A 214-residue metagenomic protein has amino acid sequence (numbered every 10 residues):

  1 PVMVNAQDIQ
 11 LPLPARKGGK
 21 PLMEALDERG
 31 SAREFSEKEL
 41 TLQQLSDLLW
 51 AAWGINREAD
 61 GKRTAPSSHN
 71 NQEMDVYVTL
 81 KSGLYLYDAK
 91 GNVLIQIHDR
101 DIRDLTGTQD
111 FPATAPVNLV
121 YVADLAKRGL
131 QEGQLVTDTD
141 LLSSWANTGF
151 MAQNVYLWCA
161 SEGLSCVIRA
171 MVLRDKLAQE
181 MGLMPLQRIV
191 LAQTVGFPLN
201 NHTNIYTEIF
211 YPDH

Functional and structural regions predicted by a protein language model:
V2-A115, T203-D213: N-terminal amphipathic, basic helical "cap/leader" segment at the start of enzyme domains
P14, V122-D124, G196-P198: Generic beta-structure capping elements
R29, L48, V76, V117-L130 (+1 more regions): Small-aliphatic-rich amphipathic alpha-helix that forms the alpha element of a beta-alpha
Y85, V93, R128, D175 (+1 more regions): Flexible, glycine-rich phosphate/dinucleotide-binding loops and adjacent beta-alpha linkers at cofactor/substrate
Y121, G129, Q193-V195, H214: Short beta-strand element of the conserved SAM-dependent methyltransferase core
L130-E132, Q179, T203-Y206: Short, well-ordered secondary-structure micro-motifs
G182-I205: A glycine-rich helix N-cap at a beta->alpha junction
